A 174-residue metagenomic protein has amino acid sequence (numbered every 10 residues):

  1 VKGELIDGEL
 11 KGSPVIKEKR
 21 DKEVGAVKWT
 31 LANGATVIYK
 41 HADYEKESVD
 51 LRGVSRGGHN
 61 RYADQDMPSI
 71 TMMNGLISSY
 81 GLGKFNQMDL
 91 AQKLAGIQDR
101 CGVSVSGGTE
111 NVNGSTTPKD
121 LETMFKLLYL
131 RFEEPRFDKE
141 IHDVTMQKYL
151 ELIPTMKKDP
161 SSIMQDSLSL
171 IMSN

Functional and structural regions predicted by a protein language model:
V1, I38, E45-S78, L82-E134 (+2 more regions): M16 family metallopeptidases and their MPP-like homologs
V1-R20, A26-T30: C-terminal regions of mature proteins
E18-K46: N- or domain-start disorder-to-order transition segments that initiate the globular core
